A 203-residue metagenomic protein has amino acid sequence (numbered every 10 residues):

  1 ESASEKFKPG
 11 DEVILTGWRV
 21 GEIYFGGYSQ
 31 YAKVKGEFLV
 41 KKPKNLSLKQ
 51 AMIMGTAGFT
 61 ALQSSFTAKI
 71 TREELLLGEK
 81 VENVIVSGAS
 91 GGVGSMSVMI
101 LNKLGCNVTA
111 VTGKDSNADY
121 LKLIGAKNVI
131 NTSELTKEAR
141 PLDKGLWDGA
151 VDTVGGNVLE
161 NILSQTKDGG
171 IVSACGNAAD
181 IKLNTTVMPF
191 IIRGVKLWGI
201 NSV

Functional and structural regions predicted by a protein language model:
E1-V20: Glycine-rich beta-strand-centered segment in the early N-terminal region that forms part of a ligand/cofactor-binding
I14, D148-V151, S173: N-terminal Rossmann-like NAD(P) cofactor-binding module of classical short-chain dehydrogenase/reductase
T16-I85: NAD(P)H dinucleotide-binding glycine-rich loop of Rossmann-like/cofactor-binding domains, especially the beta1-alpha1
G58-F59, G88-S95, G155: Glycine-rich NAD(P) Rossmann-fold beta1-alpha1 loop
I100-N107, D168-G169, R193: Conserved S-adenosyl-L-methionine
N102-V158: Adenosine-nucleotide cofactor-binding segment
N157-V203: Glycine-rich phosphate-binding loop and adjacent beta-alpha segment of Rossmann(oid) nucleotide-cofactor-binding
